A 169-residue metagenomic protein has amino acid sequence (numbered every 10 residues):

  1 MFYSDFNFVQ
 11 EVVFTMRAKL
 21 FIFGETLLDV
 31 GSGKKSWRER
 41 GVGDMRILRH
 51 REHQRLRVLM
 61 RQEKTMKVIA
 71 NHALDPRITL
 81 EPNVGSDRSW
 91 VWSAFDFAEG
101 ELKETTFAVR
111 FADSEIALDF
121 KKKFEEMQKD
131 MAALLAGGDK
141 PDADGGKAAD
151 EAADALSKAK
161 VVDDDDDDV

Functional and structural regions predicted by a protein language model:
M1-V169: Boundary segments of small protein-protein interaction reader/adaptor domains
